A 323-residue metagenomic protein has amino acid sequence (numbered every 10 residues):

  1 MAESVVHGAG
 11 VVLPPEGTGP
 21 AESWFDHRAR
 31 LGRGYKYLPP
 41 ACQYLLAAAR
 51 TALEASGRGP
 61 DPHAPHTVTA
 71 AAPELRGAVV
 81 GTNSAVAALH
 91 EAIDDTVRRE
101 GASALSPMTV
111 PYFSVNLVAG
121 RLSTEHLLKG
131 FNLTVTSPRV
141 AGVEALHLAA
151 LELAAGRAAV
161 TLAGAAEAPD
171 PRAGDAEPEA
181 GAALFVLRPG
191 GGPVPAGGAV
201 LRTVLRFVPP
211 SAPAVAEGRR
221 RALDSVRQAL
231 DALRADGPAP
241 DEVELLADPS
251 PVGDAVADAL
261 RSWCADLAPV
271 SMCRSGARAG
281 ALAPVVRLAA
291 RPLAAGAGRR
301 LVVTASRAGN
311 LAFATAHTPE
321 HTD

Functional and structural regions predicted by a protein language model:
M1-F131, L151-A155, A165-D323: Conserved "HGTGT" condensation-loop signature of ketosynthase/thiolase-family condensing enzymes that catalyze
T134-P138: Surface-exposed cleft-lining segments at the edges of enzyme active sites
G142: Short conserved active-site loop signatures built around small residues
L148: Internal active-site segments that recognize and position negatively charged phosphoryl groups and nucleotide moieties
